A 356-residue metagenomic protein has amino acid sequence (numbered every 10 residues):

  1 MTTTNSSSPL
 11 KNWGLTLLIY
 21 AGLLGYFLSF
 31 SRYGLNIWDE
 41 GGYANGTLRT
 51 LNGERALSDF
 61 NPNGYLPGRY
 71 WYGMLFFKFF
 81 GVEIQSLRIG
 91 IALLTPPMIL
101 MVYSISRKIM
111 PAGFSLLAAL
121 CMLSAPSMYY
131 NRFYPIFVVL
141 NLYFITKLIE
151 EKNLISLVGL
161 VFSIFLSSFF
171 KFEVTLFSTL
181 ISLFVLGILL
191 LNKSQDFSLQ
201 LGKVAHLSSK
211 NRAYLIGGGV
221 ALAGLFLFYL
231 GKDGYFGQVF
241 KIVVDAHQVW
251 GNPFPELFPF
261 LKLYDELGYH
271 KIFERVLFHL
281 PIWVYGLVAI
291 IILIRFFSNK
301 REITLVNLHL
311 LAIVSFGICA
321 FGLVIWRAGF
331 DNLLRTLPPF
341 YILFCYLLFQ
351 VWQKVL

Functional and structural regions predicted by a protein language model:
K11, I99-S124, I136, I155-L157: Transmembrane-helix signature of polytopic, membrane-embedded enzymes that assemble or transfer cell-envelope glycans
S31-G46, A56-G73, V82-Q85: Extracytoplasmic catalytic/substrate-binding loops of multi-pass membrane glycan-assembly enzymes
N63, P67, W71, F80-L100 (+1 more regions): Loop-to-helix entry region of an early transmembrane alpha helix in multi-pass inner-membrane enzymes
Y70, I84, R88, M98 (+4 more regions): Aromatic- and kink-enriched transmembrane "portal" helix at the membrane-lumen/periplasm boundary that abuts
R107-K108, N141-G159, S163, S167 (+3 more regions): Membrane-interface transmembrane helices that cradle and orient dolichyl/undecaprenyl
C121-A125, S156-F172, S178-L183, F316-I325: Membrane-interface alpha helices of multi-pass inner-membrane proteins
L176, W326-L356: Hydrophobic/aromatic-rich transmembrane helices and adjacent perimembrane loops
K193-L215, A289-V314, W326-G329, K354-V355: Membrane-interface helix-loop-helix junctions at transmembrane boundaries of multi-pass membrane enzymes, predominantly
